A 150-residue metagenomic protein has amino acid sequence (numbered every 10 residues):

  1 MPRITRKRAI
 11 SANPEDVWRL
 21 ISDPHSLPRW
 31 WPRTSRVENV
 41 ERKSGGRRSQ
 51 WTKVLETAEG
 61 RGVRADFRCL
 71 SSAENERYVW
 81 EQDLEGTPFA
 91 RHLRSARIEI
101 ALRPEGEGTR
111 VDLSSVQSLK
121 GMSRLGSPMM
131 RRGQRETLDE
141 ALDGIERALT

Functional and structural regions predicted by a protein language model:
M1-R47: Hydrophobic ligand-binding cavity/cleft-lining segments
R6-R8, R64-S71, S95-P104: Hydrophobic/aromatic beta-strand elements that line small-molecule binding cavities or substrate pockets in beta-rich
N13, S44-G45, E74-N75, E105-G108: Short strand-connecting beta-turns/loops that link adjacent beta-strands
V17-I21, L27, W51, C69 (+3 more regions): Hydrophobic pocket/interface hotspot
E38-F89, E140-T150: Glycine-rich portal/gate segments that line the openings of hydrophobic small-molecule binding cavities
L84-E140: Beta-strand/loop substructures that line and gate deep hydrophobic ligand-binding cavities in soluble
